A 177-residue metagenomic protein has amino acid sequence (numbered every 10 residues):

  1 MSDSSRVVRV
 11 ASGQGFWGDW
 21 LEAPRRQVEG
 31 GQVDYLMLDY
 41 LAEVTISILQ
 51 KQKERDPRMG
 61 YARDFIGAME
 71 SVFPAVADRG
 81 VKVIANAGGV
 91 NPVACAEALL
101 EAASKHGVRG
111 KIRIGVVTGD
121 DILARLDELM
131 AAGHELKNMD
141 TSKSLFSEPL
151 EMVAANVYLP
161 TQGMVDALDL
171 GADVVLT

Functional and structural regions predicted by a protein language model:
S2-L136, S144-G163, D169: Metallocofactor- and cofactor-centric catalytic cores in central/energy metabolism, strongly enriched
D173: Glycine-rich phosphate-binding loop of nucleotide-binding enzymes
L176: Short, surface-exposed polybasic-aromatic patches that bind anionic ligands, especially phosphate groups
